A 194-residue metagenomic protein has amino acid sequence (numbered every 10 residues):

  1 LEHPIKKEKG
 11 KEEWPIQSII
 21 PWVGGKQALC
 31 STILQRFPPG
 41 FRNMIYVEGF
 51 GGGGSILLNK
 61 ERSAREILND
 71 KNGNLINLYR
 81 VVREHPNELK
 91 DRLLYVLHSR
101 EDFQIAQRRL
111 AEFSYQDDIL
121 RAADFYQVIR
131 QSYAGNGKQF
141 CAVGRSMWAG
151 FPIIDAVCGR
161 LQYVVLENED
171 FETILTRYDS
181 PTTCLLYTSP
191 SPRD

Functional and structural regions predicted by a protein language model:
E2-G40, I45: S-adenosyl-L-methionine
E48: Class I SAM-dependent methyltransferase core
G51: Phosphate- and other anionic-substrate recognition elements at nucleic-acid/protein interfaces
S55-R62: Conserved SAM-binding loop of SAM-dependent methyltransferases across substrates and taxa, primarily the Class I
R62-N168, E172-T173: Class I S-adenosyl-L-methionine-dependent methyltransferase module
L175-Y178: Short conserved loop adjoining the S-adenosyl-L-methionine
Y187-D194: Conserved small/polar residues in nucleotide/adenosyl-binding loops
